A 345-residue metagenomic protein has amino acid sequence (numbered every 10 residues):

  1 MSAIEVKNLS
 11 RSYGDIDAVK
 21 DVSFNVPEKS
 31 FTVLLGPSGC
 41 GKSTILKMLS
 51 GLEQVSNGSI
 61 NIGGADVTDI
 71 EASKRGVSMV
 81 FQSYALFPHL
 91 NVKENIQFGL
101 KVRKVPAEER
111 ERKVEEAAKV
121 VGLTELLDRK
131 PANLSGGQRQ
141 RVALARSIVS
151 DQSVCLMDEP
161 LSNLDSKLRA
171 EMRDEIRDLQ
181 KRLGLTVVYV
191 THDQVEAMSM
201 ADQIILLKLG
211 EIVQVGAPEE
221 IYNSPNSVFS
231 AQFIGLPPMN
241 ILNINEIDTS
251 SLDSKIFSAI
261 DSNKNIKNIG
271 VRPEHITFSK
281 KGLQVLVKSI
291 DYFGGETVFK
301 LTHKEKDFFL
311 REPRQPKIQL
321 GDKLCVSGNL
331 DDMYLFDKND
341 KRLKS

Functional and structural regions predicted by a protein language model:
L35-P37: The feature captures the beta-strand-to-loop junction immediately N-terminal to the Walker
S43-L46, V142: ABC ATPase nucleotide-binding domain helices that frame the ATP-binding cleft
S50: Helix-to-loop junction immediately C-terminal to a conserved catalytic motif
G58-D66: Conserved ABC transporter NBD signature motif
A72-F229: ABC ATPase nucleotide-binding domains
N226-K288, T297-K317: ATPase nucleotide-binding modules
